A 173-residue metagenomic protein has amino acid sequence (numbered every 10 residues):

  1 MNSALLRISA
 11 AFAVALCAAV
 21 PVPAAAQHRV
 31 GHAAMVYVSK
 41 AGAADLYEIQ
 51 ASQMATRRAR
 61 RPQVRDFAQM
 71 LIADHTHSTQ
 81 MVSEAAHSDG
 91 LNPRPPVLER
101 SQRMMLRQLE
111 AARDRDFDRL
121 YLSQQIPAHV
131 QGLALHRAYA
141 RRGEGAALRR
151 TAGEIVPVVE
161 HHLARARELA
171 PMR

Functional and structural regions predicted by a protein language model:
N2-A10, A19-R173: His/Met- and acidic-residue-enriched segments that coordinate or traffic transition-metal cofactors and support
